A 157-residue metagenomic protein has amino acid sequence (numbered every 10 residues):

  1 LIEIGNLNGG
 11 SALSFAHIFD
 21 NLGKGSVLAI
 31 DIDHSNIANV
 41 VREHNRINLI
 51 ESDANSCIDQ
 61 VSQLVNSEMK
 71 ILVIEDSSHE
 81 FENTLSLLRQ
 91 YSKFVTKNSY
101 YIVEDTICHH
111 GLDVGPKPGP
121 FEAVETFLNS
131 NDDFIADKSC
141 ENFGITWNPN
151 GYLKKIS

Functional and structural regions predicted by a protein language model:
L1-S157: S-adenosylmethionine/decaboxylated-SAM
